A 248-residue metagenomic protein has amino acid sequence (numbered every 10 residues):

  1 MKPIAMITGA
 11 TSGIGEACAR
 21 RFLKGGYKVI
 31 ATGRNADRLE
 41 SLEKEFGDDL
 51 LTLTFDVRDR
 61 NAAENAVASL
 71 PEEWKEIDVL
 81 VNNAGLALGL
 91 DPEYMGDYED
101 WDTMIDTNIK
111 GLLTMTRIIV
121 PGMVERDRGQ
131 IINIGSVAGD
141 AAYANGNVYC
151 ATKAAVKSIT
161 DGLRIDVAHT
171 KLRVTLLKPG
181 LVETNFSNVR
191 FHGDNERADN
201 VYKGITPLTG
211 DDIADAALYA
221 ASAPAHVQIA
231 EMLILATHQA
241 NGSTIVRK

Functional and structural regions predicted by a protein language model:
T11-S12: Conserved glycine-rich cofactor-binding loop
F55-N65, Y98: The beta1-alpha1 cofactor-binding region of Rossmann-like NAD(H)/NADP(H)-dependent oxidoreductases
D91-E93, D97-I105: Substrate-binding pocket helix/loop in short-chain dehydrogenase/reductase
T116, T152: Active-site helix of classical SDR
P121, I165-A168: Alpha-helical segment proximal to the catalytic Tyr-Lys
S136: Residue(s) in the substrate-gating loop at a strand-loop-helix junction that position the organic substrate next
L176-L177, N195-S243: C-terminal helical subdomain
